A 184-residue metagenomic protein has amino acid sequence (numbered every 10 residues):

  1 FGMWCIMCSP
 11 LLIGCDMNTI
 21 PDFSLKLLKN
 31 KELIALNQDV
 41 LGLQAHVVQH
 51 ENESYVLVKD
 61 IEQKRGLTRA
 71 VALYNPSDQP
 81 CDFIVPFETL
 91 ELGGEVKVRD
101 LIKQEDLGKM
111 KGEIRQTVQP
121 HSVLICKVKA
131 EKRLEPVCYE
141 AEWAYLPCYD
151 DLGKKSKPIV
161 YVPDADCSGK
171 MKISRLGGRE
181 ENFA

Functional and structural regions predicted by a protein language model:
F1-Q38: Aromatic/acidic polysaccharide-binding cleft in carbohydrate-active enzymes
W4-M7, L12-G14, H50-L92, H121: Carbohydrate-binding surface patches
L11, K109, T117-Q119: Substrate-binding groove of N-acetylhexosamine-processing glycoside hydrolases
M17-I20, F83-E88, M110-R115: Composition- and surface-driven signal marking solvent-exposed, interaction-prone regions in large proteins
N37-A45: Extracellular low-complexity, O-glycosylation-prone Ser/Thr/Pro/Gly-rich "stalks" and linkers flanking catalytic
A45-T68, V137-G153: Surface beta-strand/loop "capping" patches
E88-L107: C-terminal accessory region downstream of the catalytic core in glycan-modifying enzymes
L92-V98, G112, V118, S122-A184: Extracytoplasmic
